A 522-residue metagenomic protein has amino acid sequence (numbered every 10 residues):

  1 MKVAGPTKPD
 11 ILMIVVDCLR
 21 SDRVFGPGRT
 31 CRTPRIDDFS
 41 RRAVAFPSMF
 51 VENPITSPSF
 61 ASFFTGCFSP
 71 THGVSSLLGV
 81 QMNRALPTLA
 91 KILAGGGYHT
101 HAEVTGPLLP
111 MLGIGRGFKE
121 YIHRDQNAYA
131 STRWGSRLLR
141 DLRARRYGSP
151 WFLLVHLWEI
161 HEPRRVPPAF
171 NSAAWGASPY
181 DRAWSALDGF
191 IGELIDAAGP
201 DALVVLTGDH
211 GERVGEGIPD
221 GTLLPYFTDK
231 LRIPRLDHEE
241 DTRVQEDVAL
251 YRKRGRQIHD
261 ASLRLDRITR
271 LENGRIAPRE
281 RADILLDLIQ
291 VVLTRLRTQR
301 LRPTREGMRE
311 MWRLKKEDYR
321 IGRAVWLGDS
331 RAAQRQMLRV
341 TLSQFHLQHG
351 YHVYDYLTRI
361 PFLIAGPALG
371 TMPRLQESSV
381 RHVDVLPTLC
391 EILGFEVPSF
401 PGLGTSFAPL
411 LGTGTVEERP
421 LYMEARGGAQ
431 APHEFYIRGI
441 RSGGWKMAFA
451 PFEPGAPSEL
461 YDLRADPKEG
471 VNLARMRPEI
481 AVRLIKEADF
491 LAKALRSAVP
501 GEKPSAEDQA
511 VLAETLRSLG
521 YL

Functional and structural regions predicted by a protein language model:
M1-L522: Catalytic domains that recognize anionic headgroups
